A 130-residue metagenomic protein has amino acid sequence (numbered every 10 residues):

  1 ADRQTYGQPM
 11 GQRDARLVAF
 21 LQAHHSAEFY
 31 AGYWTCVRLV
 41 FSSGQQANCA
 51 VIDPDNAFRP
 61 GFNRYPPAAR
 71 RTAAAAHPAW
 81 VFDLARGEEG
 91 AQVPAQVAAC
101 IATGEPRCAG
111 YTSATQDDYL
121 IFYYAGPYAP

Functional and structural regions predicted by a protein language model:
A1-H25, T35-V37, S42: Membrane-proximal, lumen/periplasm-facing interface regions of secretory-pathway glyco- and lipid-modifying enzymes
L17-L21, P66-R70, V97-A98: Short amphipathic alpha-helical segments and helix-helix/interface helices
L21-H25, R71-A76: Flexible, charged surface loops at secondary-structure boundaries
A23-A57: Short periplasmic/luminal acceptor-recognition loop of GT-C membrane glycosyltransferases, typified by
A27-F29, N48, A75-D83: Hydrophobic beta-strand segments of well-ordered beta-sheets in folded domains
F41, R71-A75, A114-T115: Extracellular/periplasmic catalytic domains that process cell-envelope and extracellular macromolecules
A57-T72: Alpha-helical scaffolding within the catalytic cores of extracellular/periplasmic polymer-degrading hydrolases
A79-P130: Aromatic/acidic, Gly/Pro-rich catalytic loop(s) in extracytoplasmic/lumenal soluble domains of multi-pass membrane
